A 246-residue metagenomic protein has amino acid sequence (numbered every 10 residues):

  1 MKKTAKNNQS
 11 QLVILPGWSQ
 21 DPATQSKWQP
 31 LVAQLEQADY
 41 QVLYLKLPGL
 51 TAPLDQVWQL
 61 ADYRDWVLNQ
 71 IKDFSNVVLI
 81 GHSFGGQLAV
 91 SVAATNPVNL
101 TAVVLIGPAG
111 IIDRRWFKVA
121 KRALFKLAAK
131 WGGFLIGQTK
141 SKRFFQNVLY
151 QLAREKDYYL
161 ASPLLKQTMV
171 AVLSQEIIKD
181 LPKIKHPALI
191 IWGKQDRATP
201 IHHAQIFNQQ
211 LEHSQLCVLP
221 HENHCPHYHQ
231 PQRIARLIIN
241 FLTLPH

Functional and structural regions predicted by a protein language model:
K6-A52: Conserved HGGG/HGGXW glycine-rich cap/lid loop of the alpha/beta-hydrolase fold
D21, Q195-T199: Acidic catalytic loop of the alpha/beta-hydrolase fold
L43-V78, R236: Active-site loop/oxyanion-hole signature of alpha/beta-hydrolase fold enzymes
G81-G85, A89: Gly/Ala-rich beta-loop-alpha elbow adjacent to hydrolase catalytic centers
V90, A94, L100-F134: Flexible "cap/lid" loop of the alpha/beta hydrolase fold
G133-K185: Conserved alpha/beta-hydrolase catalytic His-Asp/Glu region
I184, I190-W192, D196: Short beta-strand/loop motif that positions the catalytic acidic residue of the alpha/beta-hydrolase fold
E222-P231: Catalytic histidine-centered segment of alpha/beta-hydrolase-like enzymes
